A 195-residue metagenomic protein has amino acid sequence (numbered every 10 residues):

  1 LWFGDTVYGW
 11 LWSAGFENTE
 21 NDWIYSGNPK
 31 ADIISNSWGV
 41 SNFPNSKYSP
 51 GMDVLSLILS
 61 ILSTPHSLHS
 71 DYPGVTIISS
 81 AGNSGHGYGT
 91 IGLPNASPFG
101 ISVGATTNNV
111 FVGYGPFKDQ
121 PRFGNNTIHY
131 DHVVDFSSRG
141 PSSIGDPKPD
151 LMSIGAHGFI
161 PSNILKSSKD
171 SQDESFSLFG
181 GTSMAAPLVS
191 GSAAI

Functional and structural regions predicted by a protein language model:
L1-G113, S142-D146, L165-P187: Substrate-binding/access-modulating region of protease and related hydrolase catalytic domains
K118-G124, H129-P161, K166-S168: Internal glycine-rich alpha/beta core junctions
A186-I195: Short, small-residue alpha-helix embedded
